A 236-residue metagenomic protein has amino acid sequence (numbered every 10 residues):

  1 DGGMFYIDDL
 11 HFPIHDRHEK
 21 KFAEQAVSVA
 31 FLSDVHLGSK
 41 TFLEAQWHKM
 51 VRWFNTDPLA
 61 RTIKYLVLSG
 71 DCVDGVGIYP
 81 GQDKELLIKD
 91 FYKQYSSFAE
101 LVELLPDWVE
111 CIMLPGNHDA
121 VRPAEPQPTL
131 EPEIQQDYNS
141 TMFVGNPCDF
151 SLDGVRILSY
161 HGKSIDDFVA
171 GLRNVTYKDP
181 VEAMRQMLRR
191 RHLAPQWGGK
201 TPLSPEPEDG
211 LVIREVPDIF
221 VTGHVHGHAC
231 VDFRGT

Functional and structural regions predicted by a protein language model:
D1-T236: Extended recognition/assembly regions associated with phosphoester-bond processing machinery
